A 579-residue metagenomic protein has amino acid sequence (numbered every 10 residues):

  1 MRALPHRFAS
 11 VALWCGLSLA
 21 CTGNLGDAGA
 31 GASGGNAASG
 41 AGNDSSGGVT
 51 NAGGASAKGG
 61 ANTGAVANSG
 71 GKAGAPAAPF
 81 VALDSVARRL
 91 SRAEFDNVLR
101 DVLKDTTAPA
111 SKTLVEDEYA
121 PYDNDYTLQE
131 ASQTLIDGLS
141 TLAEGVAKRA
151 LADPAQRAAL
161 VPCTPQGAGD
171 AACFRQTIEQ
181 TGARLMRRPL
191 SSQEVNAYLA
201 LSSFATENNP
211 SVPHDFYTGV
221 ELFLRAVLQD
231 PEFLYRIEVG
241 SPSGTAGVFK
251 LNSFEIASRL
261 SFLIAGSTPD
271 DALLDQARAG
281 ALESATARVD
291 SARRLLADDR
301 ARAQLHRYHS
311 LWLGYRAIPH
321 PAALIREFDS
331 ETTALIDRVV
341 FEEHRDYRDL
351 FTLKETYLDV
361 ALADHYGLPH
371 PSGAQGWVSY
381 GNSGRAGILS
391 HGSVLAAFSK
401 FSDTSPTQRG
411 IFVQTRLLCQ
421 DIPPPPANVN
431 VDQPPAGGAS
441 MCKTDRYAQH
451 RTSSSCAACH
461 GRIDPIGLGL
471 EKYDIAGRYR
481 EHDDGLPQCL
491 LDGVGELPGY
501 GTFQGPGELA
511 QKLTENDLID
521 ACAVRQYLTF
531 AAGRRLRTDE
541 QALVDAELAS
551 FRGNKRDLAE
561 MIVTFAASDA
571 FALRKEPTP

Functional and structural regions predicted by a protein language model:
M1-L19: Sec-dependent bacterial lipoprotein signal peptides
A3, R7-F8, G59, A73 (+2 more regions): Positively charged, low-complexity intrinsically disordered regions
L4, L19-G29, A37, G376 (+2 more regions): N-terminal export/targeting leaders of redox proteins
C15-A82: Ser/Thr-rich, Pro/Gly/Ala-heavy low-complexity intrinsically disordered linkers and tails of secreted extracellular
F80-A82, L90-R92, R100-A531, Q541-P579: Active-site substrate-binding loop specific to GH73 endo-beta-N-acetylglucosaminidase modules in bacterial autolysins
